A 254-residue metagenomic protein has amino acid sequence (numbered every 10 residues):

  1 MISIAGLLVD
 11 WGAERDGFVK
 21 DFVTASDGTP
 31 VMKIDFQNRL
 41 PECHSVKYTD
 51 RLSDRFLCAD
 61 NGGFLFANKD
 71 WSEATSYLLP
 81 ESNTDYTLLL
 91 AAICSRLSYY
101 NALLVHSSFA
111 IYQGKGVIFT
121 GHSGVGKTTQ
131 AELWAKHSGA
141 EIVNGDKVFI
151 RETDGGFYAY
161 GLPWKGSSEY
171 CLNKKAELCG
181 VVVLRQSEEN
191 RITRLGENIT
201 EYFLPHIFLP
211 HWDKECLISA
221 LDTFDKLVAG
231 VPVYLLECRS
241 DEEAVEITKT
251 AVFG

Functional and structural regions predicted by a protein language model:
M1-S123, L133-V143, V148-G254: A noncatalytic interaction/capping subdomain that flanks phosphate/NTP-handling catalytic cores
K127: Conserved lysine of the Walker
Q130: Hydrophobic positions on the alpha1 helix immediately C-terminal to the Walker A/P-loop
